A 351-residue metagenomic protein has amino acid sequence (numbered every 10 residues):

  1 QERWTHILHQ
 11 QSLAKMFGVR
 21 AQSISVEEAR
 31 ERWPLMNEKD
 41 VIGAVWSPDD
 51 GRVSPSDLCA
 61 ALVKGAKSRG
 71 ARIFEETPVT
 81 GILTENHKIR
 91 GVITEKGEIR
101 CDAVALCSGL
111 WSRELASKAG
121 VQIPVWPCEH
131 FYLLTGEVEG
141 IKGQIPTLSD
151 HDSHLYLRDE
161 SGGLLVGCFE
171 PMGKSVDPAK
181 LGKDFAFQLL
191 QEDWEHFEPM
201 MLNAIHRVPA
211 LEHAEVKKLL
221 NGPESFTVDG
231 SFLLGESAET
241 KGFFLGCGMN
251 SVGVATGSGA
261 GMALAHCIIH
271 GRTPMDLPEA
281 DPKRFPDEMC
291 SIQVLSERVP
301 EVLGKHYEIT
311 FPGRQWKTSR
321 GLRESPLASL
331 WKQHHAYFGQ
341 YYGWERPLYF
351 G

Functional and structural regions predicted by a protein language model:
Q1-R32, D152-L157, G163, P300-R314 (+3 more regions): Dinucleotide-binding Rossmann-like beta1-alpha1 core, especially the glycine-rich loop that anchors the ADP
T5, L13-E28, E38, Q122-V125 (+3 more regions): A short alpha-helix-loop-beta-strand transition element characteristic of N-terminal alpha/beta dinucleotide-binding
R30-R69, G91, K180-Q188, K241-M249: Helix-loop-beta segment of a Rossmann-like dinucleotide-binding subdomain
V45-A103, C107, S258: Helical element adjacent to the flavin cofactor pocket in flavoenzyme catalytic cores
T94, E98-Q144: Central helical "cap/lid" subdomain
S117-A119, L133-S175, E192-E195, H206: Mid-domain catalytic core of redox enzymes that form a hydrophobic substrate pocket/lid adjacent to a catalytic redox
D152, S161, K183, Q188-R323: C-terminal catalytic lobe of FAD-dependent flavoproteins
T318-G351: Long, low-complexity segments enriched in small/aliphatic residues
